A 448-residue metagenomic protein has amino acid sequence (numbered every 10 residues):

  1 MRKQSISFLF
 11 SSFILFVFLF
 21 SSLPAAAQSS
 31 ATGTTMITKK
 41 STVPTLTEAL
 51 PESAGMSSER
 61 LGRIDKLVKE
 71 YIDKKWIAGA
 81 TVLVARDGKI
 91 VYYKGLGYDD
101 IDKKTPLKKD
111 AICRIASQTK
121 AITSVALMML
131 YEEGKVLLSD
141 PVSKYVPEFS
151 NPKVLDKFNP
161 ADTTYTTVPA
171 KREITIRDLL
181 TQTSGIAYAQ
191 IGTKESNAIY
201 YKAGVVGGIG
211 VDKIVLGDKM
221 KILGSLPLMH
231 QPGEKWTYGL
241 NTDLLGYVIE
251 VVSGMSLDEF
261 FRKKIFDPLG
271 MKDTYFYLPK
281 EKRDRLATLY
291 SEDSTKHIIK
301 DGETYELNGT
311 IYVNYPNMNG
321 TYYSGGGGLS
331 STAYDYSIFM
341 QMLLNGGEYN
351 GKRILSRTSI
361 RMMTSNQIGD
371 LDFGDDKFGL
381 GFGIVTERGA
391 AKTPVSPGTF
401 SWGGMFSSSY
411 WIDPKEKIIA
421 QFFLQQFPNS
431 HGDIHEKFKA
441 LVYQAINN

Functional and structural regions predicted by a protein language model:
M1-M36: Bacterial Sec-dependent N-terminal signal peptides
S29-A31, N345-Y349, T358-S359, T364-I368 (+2 more regions): Short, gly/Ser/Thr-rich active-site loops of penicillin-recognizing serine hydrolases
T42-P44, E48-I115, K135-L137, V154-N159 (+2 more regions): Short, conserved catalytic-motif segment at the N-terminal edge
S57, K120, T332: Short, conserved phosphate/pyrophosphate- and ester-handling motifs at nucleotide-, phospho-/glycolipid
G62-K69, G88, I112-Y145, S150 (+3 more regions): Active-site SXXK
W76, T105-L107, L137, T167-I174 (+5 more regions): Extracellular/periplasmic catalytic domains that process cell-envelope and extracellular macromolecules
K153-P397: Short, surface-exposed loop or secondary-structure junction motifs that flank catalytic or metal-binding residues
Y410, K417-Q426: Short, well-ordered beta-strand elements
